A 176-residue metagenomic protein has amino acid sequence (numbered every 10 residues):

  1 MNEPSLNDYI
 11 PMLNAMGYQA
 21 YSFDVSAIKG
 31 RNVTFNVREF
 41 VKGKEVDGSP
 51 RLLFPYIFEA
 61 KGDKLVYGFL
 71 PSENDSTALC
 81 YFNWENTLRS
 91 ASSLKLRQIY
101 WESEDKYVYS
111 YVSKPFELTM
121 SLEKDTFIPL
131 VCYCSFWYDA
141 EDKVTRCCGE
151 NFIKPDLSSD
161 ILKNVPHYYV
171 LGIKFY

Functional and structural regions predicted by a protein language model:
M1-Y9: N-terminal edge beta-strand
S5-L6, Q19-Y21: An ectodomain-focused feature that recognizes extracytoplasmic/extracellular
A15-G17, N36: N-terminal amphipathic/basic membrane-interacting segments and domains, especially the gasdermin N-terminal
Y21, F35, Y169-L171: Hydrophobic residues positioned within well-ordered beta-strands of beta-sheet architectures
S22-S26: Short edge beta-strand/loop segments characteristic of extracellular beta-sandwich folds
I28-S110: Structured domain cores in non-transmembrane regions
T77-F175: Mature extracytoplasmic/lumenal regions of exported proteins
